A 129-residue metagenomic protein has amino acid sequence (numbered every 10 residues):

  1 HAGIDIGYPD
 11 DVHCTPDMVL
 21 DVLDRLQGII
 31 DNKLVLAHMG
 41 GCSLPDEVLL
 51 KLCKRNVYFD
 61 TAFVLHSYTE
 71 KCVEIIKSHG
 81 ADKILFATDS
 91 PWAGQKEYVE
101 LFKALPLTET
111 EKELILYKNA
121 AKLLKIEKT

Functional and structural regions predicted by a protein language model:
H1-L85: Catalytic pocket-lining loop regions of alpha/beta-barrel enzymes, especially the amidohydrolase/enolase/GH5 lineages
H38, F59, D89, K112 (+1 more regions): Divalent metal-coordination and catalytic microenvironments
G41, P91-W92: Short glycine-enriched loops at secondary-structure junctions
A81-K83, A93-T129: Mid-to-C-terminal alpha-helical segments outside catalytic/metal-binding sites
